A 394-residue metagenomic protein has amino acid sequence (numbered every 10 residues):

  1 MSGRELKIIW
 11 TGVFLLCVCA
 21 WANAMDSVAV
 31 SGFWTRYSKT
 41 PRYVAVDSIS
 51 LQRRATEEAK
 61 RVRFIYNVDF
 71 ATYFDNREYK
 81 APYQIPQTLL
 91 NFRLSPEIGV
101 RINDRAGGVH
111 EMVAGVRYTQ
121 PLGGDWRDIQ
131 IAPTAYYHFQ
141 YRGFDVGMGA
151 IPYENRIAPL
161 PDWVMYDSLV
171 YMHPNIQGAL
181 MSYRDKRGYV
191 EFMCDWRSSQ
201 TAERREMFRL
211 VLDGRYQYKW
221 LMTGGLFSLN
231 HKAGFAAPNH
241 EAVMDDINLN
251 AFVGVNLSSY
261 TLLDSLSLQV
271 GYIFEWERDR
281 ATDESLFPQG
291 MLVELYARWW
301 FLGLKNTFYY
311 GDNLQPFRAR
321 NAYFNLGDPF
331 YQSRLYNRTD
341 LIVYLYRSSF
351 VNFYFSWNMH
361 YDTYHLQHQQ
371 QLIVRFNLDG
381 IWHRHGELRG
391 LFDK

Functional and structural regions predicted by a protein language model:
M1-L51, H365-K394: Cleavable N-terminal export/targeting peptides
D26-K39, R53-R77, M112: Transmembrane beta-strand segments of Gram-negative outer membrane beta-barrel proteins
S27, S48-S50, T88, S168 (+1 more regions): Coil residues (strongly favoring Ser/Thr
S27, T134, D185-K394: Exposed, low-structure sequence patches enriched in small/polar residues
T72-R93: Surface-exposed strand-loop-strand hairpins of Gram-negative outer-membrane beta-barrel proteins
E78-Q84, D162-W163, R320-N325: Flexible, solvent-exposed loop segments that connect beta-strands
L89-M112: Glycine- and aromatic-enriched membrane insertion/assembly motifs of diderm outer-membrane and organelle channel
G108-R197, T307, N313: Outer membrane beta-barrel
